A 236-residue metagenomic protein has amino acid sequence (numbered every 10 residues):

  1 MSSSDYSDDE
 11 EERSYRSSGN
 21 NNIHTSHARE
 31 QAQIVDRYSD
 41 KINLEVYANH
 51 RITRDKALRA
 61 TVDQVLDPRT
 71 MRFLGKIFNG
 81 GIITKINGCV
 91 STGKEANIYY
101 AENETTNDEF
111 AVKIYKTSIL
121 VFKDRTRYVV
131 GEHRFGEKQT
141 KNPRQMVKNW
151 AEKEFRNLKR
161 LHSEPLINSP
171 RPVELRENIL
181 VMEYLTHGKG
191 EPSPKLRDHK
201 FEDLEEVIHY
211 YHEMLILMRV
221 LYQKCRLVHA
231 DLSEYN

Functional and structural regions predicted by a protein language model:
M1-N87, E205: Regulatory N- and C-terminal appendages and interdomain linkers associated with kinase/kinase-like NTP transferase
R16-A28, E45-R51, I98-I114, K159-S169 (+1 more regions): Short charge-dense sequence patches
T53-D55, R59-P192: Conserved ATP-binding subdomain of kinase catalytic cores across diverse folds
N142-S169, S193-A230: Conserved kinase catalytic-core helix
S233-N236: Catalytic-loop Lys-Pro-X-Asn motif of eukaryotic-like protein kinases
